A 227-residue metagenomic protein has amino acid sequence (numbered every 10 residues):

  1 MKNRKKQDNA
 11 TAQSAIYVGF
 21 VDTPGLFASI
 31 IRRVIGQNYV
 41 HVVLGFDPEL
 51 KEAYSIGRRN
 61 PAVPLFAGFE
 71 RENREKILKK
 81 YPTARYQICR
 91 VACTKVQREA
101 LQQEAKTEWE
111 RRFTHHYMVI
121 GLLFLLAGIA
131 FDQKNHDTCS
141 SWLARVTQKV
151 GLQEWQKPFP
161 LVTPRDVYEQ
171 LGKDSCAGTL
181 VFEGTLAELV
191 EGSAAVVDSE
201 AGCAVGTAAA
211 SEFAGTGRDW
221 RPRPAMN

Functional and structural regions predicted by a protein language model:
M1-N227: Cysteine-nucleophile amide-bond enzymes
